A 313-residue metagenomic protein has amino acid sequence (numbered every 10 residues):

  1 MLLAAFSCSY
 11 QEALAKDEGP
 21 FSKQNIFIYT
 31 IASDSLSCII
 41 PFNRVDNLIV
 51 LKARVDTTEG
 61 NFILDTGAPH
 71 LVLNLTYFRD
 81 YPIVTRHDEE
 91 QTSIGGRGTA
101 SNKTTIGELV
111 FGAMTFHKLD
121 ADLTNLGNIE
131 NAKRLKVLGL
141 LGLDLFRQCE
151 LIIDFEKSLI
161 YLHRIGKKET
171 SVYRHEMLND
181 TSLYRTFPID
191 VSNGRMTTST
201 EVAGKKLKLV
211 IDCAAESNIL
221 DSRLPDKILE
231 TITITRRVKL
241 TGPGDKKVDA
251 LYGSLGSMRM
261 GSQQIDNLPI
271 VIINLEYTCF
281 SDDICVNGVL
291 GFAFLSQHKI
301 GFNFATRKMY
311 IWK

Functional and structural regions predicted by a protein language model:
M1-S7: Bacterial N-terminal signal peptides
C8-K313: Pepsin/retropepsin-fold aspartyl endopeptidases
